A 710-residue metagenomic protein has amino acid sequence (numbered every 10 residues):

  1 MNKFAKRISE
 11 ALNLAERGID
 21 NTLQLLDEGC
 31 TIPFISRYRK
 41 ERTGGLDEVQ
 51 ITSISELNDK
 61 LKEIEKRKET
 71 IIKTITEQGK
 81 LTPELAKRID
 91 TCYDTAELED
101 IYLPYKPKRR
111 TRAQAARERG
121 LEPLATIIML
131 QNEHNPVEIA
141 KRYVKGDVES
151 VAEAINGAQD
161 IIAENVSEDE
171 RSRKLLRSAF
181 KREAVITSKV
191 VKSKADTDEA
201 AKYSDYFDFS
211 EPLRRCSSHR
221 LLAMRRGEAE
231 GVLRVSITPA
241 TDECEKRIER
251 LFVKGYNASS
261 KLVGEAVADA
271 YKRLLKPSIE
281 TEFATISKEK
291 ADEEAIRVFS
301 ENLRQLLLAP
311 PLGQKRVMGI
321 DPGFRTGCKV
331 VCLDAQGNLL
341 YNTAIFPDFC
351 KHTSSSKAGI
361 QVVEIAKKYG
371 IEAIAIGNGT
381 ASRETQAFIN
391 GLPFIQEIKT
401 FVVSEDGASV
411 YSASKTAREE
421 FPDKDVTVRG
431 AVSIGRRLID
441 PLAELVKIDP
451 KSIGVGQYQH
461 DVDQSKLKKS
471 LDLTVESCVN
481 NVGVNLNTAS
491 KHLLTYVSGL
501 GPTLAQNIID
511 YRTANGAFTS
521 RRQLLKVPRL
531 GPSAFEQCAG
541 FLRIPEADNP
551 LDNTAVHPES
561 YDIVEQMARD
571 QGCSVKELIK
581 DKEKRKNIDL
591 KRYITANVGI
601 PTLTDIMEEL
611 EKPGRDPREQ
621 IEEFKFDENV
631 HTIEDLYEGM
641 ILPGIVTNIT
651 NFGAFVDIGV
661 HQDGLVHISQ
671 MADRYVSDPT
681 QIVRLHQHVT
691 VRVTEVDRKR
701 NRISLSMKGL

Functional and structural regions predicted by a protein language model:
F4, E63-K80, D90, V410 (+5 more regions): Long, highly charged, low-complexity intrinsically disordered interaction regions that mediate electrostatic DNA/RNA
A15-E16, E28-G29, T95, L121 (+18 more regions): Short flexible coil/turn linkers enriched for glycine and charged/polar residues that connect secondary-structure
Y38-K40, M129, A240, P322 (+11 more regions): Short, ordered loop/turn segments at secondary-structure junctions
Q50-S53, K60, I64-G319, G323-S412 (+2 more regions): Duplex nucleic acid-engaging cores and interfaces of nucleic-acid transaction enzymes
T74, R88, E99-I101, G227-A240 (+3 more regions): Structured, non-catalytic alpha/beta "coupling" segments that mediate domain-domain communication and provide generic
S178-V185, I320-F324, G379-E384, V403-V410 (+5 more regions): A glycine-rich phosphate-binding loop feature that marks nucleotide/adenosyl-phosphate handling sites
V317-G319, K329, Q386-F388, S520-Q523 (+3 more regions): Short beta-alpha junctions and helix-cap segments that line functional grooves
I544-L710: Single-stranded RNA-binding regions, centering on S1/OB-family and related RNA-binding modules
